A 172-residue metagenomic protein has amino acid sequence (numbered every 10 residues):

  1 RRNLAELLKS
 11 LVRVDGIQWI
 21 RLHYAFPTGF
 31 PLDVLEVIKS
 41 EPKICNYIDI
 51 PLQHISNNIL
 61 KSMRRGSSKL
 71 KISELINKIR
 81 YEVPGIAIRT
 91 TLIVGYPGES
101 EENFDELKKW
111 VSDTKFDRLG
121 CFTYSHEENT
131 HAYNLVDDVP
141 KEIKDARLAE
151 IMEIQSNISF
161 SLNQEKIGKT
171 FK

Functional and structural regions predicted by a protein language model:
R1-E101: Conserved SAM/AdoMet-binding glycine-rich loop
Q18, D117, F122: Short acidic/polar active-site loop segments enriched in Thr and Asp
I38-S40, L107, V136-V139: Short, hinge-like loop/turn segments at secondary-structure boundaries
N57-S62, E128-L135: A short acidic, helix-capping loop that chelates divalent metal ions and anchors anionic groups
N103, K115-F116, V139, I143: Conserved N-terminal phosphate-binding loop of PLP-dependent enzymes in the Aspartate aminotransferase
N103-T114, C121: A glycine- and small/hydrophobic-rich beta-loop-beta segment that serves as a flexible "lid/hinge" or phosphate-binding
T123-E128, N163-Q164: AMP-binding (ANL) adenylation modules
N134-K172: Terminal RNA-binding accessory module
